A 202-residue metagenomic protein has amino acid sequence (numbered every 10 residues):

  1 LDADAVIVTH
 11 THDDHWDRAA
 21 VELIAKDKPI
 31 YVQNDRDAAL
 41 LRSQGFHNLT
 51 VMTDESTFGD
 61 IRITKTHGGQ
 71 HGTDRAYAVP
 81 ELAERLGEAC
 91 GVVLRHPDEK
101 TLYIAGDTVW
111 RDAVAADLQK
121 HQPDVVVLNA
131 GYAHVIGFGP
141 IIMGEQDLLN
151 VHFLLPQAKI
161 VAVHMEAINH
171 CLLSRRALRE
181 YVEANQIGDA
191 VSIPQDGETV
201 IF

Functional and structural regions predicted by a protein language model:
L1, M52-K120, D196-F202: Core dinuclear metal-dependent hydrolase active-site scaffold
L1-Q33, D37, N48, Q122-V127: Active-site metal-binding motif and surrounding structural segment of the metallo-beta-lactamase
D4-A5, K100-L102, V125, K159: Structural motif
H10, H15, A83-L86, T108 (+2 more regions): Conserved phosphate-coordination/catalytic loops
I24-I30, K100-L102, A190: Short active-site oxyanion
A39, V109-D196: Cap/insert and terminal regions of metallo-dependent hydrolase folds
L40-V51: Helix-loop-beta element that forms the nucleotide-linked donor phosphate-binding surface in glycosyltransferases
